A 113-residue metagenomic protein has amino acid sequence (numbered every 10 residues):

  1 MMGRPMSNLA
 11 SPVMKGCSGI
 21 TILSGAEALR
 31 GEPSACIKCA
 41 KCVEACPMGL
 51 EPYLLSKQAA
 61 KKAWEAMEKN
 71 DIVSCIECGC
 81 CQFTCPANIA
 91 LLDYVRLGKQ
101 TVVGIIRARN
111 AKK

Functional and structural regions predicted by a protein language model:
M1-A87, L92-K113: Redox cofactor-anchoring modules in respiratory/redox and cofactor-processing assemblies
